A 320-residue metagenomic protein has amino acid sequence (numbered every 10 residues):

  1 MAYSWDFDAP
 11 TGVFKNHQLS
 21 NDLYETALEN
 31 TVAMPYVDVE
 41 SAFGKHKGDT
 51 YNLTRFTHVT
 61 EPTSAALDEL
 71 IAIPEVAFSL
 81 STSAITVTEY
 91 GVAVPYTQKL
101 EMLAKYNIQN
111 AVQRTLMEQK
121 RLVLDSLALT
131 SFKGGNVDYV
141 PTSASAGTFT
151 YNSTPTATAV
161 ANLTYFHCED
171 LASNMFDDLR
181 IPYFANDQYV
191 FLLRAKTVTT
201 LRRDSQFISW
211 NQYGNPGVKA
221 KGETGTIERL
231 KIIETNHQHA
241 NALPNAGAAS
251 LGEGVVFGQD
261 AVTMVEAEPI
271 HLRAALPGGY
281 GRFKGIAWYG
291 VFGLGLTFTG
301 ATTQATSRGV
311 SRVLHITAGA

Functional and structural regions predicted by a protein language model:
M1-I85, T317-A318: N-terminal "assembly arms/tails" that initiate or stabilize quaternary assembly in self-assembling proteins
A2-M34, T150-D170, V198-A320: Sequence/fold signature of self-assembling virion shell proteins
V59, K196-T199: Acidic glycine-/aspartate-rich tracts in secreted/extracellular proteins
A77-A104, E268: Short acidic, glycine/tyrosine-flanked loop/strand segments centered on an H-E-D-like triad
E101-A111, Y183, L272-R282: Exposed beta-sheet edge/beta-hairpin loop segments within beta-rich domains
L103-D178, V313-A320: Alpha-helical scaffold segments that mediate packing/assembly in large oligomeric complexes
Y183-Q188, G225-I227: Short gly/pro-enriched beta-turn/loop segments at secondary-structure junctions
F191: Polar-ligand-bearing catalytic/cofactor-coordination segments of membrane-embedded or membrane-tethered inner-membrane
